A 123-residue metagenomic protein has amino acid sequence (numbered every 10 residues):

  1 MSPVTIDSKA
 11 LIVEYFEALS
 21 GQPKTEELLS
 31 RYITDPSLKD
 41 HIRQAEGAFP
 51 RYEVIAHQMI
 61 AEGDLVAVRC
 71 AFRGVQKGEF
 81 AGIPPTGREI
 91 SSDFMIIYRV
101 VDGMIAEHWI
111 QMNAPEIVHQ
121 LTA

Functional and structural regions predicted by a protein language model:
M1-A123: C-terminal and inter-domain tail/linker signature
